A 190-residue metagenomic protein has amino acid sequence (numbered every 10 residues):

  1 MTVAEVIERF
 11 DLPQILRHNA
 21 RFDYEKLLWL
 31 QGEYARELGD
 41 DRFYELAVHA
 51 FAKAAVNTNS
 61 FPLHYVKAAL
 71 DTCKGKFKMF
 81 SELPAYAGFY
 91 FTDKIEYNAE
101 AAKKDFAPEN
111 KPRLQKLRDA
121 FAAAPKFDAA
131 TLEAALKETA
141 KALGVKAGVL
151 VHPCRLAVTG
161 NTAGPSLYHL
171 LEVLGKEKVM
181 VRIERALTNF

Functional and structural regions predicted by a protein language model:
M1-E100, K104, T159-F190: Catalytic adenosine-cofactor/nucleotide-binding cores of aminoacyl-tRNA synthetases and other
A102-V158: C-terminal accessory/binding modules appended to enzymatic or scaffolding proteins
